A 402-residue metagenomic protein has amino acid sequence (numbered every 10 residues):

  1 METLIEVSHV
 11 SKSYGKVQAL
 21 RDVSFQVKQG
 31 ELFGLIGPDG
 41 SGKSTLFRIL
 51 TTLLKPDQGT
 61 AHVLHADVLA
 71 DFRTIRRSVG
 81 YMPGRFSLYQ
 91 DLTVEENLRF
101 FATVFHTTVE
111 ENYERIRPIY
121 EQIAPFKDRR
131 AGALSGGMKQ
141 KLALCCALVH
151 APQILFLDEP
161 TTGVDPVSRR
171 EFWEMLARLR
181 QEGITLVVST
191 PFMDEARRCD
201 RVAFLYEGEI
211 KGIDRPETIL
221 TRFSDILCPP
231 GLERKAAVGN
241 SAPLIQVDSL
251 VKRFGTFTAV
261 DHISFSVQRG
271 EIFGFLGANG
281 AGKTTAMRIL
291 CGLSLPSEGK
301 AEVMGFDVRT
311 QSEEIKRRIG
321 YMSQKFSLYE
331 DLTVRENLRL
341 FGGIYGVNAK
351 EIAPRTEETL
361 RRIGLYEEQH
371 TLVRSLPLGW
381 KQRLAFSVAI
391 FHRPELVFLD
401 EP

Functional and structural regions predicted by a protein language model:
G59-A70, I75, G299-D307, E314-I315: Conserved ABC transporter NBD signature motif
R99, T103, E110-F126, R339 (+2 more regions): Conserved ABC ATPase "signature" region
R130-L134, D331, L372-G379: Conserved ABC ATPase signature
L144, F386: Hydrophobic anchor residue at the start of the ABC signature
L155-D158, V397-D400: Catalytic Walker B motif of ABC-type/P-loop ATPase nucleotide-binding domains
